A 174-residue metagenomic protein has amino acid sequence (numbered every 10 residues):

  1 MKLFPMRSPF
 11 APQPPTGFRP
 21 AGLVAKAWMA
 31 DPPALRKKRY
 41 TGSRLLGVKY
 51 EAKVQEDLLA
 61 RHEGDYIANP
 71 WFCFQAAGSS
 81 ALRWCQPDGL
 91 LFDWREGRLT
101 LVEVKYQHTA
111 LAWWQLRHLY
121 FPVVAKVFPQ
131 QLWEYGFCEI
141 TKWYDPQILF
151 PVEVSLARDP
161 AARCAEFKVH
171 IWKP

Functional and structural regions predicted by a protein language model:
M1-D57: Interdomain/boundary linker segments immediately adjacent to catalytic/signaling cores
A25, Y50, V54, L58 (+3 more regions): Generic low-polarity alpha-helical segments
R39-V48, K53, D57-E96: Active-site metal-binding core of divalent-cation-utilizing nuclease and nuclease-like domains
N69-W71, C138-K142, W172-P174: Conserved beta-strand termini and adjacent loop/short-helix elements that scaffold enzyme active sites in alpha/beta
G89-L91, I148, I171: Short beta-strand element of the conserved SAM-dependent methyltransferase core
W94-A162: Nucleic-acid nuclease catalytic cores
D159-P174: Charged phosphate-binding loop/patch that engages nucleotide di/tri-phosphates or the phosphate backbone of nucleic
